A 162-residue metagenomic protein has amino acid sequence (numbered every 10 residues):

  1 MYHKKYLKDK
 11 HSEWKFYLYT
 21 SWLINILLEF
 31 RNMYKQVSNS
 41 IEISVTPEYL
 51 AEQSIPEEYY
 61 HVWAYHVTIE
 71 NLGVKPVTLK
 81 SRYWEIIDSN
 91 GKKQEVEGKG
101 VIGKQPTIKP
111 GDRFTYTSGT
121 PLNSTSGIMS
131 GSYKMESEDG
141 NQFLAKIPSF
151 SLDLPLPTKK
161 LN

Functional and structural regions predicted by a protein language model:
M33-Y59: Low-complexity, acidic Ser/Thr/Pro/Gly-rich terminal tails and inter-domain linkers that flank the onset of structured
I41, H61-W63, V67, F114 (+1 more regions): Hydrophobic core residues within well-ordered beta-strands of beta-rich domains
A51-H61, V74-K75, T107-K109, L122-S124: Short, solvent-exposed beta-strand/turn "edge" segments of beta-rich domains on protein surfaces
I69-G73: Asparagine-centered strand-capping/turn motif at beta-strand->loop junctions
P76-Q94: Short acidic, flexible loop segments centered on an aromatic residue
V96-S124: Intrinsically disordered, low-complexity Pro/Gly/Ser/Thr-rich segments with frequent PxxP/GP/PP motifs and embedded
N123-N162: Terminal connector regions
